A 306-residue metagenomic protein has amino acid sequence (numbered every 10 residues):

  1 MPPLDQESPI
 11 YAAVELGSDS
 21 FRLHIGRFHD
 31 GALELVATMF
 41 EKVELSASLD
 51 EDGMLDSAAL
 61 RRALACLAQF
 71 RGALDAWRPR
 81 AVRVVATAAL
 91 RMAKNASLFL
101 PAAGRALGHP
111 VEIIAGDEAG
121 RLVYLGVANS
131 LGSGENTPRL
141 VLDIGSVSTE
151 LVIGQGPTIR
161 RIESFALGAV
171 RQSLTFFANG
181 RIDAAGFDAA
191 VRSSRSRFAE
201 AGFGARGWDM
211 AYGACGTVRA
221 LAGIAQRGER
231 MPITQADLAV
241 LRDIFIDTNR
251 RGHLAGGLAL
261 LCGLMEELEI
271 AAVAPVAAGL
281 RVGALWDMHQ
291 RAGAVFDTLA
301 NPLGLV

Functional and structural regions predicted by a protein language model:
P3, A13-E15, V141-D143: Replace "in large, NTP-powered and nucleic-acid-processing enzymes" with "in large, NTP-powered factors and other
Q6-E34: N-terminal basic/disordered segments at the start of proteins
S8-Y11, I25-F28, E44, S48-R78 (+2 more regions): Helical "lid/coupling" subdomains associated with nucleotide-phosphate turnover
S20-R22, S148, V218: Structural motif
A32-A47: N-terminal glycine-rich anion-binding loops that anchor highly charged ligand groups
A81: Cationic, histidine-enriched alpha-helical/coil surfaces that engage anionic ligands
V84: Dinucleotide-binding Rossmann-like beta1-alpha1 core, especially the glycine-rich loop that anchors the ADP
L140-S148, V152: A generic, well-ordered mixed alpha/beta core segment in the N-terminal half of proteins
